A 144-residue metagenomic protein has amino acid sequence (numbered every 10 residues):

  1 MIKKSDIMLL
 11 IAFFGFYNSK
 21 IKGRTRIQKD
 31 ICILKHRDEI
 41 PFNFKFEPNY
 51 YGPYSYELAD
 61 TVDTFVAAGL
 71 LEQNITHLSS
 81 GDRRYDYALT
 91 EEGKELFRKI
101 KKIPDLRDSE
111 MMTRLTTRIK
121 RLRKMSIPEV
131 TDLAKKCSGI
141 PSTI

Functional and structural regions predicted by a protein language model:
M1-I144: Domain-edge interaction signal
